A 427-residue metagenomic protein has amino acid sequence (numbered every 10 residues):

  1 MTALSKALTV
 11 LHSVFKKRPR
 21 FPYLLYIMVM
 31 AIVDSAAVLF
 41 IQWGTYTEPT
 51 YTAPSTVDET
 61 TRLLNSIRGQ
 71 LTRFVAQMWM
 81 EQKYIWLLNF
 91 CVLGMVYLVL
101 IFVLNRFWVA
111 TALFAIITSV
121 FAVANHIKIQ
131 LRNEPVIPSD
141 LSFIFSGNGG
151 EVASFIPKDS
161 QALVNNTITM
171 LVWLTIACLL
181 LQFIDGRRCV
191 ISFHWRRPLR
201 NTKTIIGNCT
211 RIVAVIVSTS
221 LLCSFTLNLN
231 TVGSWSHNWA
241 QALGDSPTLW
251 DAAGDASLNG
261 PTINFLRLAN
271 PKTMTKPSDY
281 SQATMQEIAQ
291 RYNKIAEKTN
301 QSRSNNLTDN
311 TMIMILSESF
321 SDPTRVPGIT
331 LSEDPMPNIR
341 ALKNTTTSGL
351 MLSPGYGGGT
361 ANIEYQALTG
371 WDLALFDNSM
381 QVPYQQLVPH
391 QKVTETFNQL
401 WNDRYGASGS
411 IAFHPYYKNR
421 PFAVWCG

Functional and structural regions predicted by a protein language model:
T2-A252: Transmembrane and membrane-interface helices of multi-pass, inner-membrane envelope-modifying transferases
V232-G427: Soluble catalytic regions of membrane-associated enzymes that act on cell-envelope and secretory-pathway components
